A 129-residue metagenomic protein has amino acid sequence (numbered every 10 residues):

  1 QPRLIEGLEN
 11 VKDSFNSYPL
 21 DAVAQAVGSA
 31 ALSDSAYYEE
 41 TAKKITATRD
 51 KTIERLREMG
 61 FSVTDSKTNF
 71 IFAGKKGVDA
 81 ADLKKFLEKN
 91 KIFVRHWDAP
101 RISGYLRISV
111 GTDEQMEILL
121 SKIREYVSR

Functional and structural regions predicted by a protein language model:
Q1-L56, S62-T64: PLP-dependent aminotransferase class I/II
G7, V27, G74, D82 (+1 more regions): Phosphate- and divalent-cation-binding pockets in alpha/beta enzyme and binding domains that engage nucleotide-derived
E9, D13, S33, K76 (+2 more regions): A generic structural signal for secondary-structure junctions that act as hinges or helix/strand caps at the edges
D34, A80, T112-M116: Alpha-helix N-cap/loop-to-helix initiation residues
I45-T46, E58-N90, L106: Conserved PLP-binding catalytic core of the aspartate aminotransferase-like
A47, K51, D82, I118-S121: Alpha-helical scaffolding segments of alpha/beta enzyme cores, especially the outer helices of TIM-barrel or partial
K85-N90, R95, A99-R129: PLP-dependent enzyme catalytic core of the Aspartate aminotransferase-like
